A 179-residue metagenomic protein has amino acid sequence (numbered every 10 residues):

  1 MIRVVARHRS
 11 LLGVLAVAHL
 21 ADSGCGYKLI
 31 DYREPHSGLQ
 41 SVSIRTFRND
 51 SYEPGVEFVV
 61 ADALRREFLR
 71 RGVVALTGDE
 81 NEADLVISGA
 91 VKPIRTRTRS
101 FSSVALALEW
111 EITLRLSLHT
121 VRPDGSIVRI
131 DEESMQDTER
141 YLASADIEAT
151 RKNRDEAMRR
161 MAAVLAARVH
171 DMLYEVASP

Functional and structural regions predicted by a protein language model:
M1-L12: Bacterial N-terminal signal peptides that target proteins for export
V4-A6, D62, R151, E156 (+1 more regions): Short alpha-helical segments used as structural interaction elements across diverse proteins
V5, L118-E132, L165-A167, D171-S178: Short secondary-structure transition/capping segments
G13-D22: Bacterial N-terminal signal peptides
V14, R33, G78, A105-A107: Residues embedded in well-ordered secondary-structure elements
S23-R66, R70-V73, G78-N81, A162 (+2 more regions): A structural "domain/chain start" motif
Y52, V56, L108, N153 (+2 more regions): Conserved acidic
R71-G72, E82, V86-S134, E139-K152 (+1 more regions): Surface-exposed short loop/turn segments
